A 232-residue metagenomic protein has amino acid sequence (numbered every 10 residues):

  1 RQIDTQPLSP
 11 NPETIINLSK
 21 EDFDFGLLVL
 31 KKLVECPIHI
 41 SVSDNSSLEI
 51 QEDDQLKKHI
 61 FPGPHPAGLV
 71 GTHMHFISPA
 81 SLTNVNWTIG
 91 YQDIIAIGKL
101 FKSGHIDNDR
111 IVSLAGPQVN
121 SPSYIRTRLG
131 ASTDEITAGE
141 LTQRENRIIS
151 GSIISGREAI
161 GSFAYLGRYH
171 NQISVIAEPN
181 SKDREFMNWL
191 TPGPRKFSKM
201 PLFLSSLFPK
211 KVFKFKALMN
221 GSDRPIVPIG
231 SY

Functional and structural regions predicted by a protein language model:
R1-Y232: Buried, small/hydrophobic-residue-enriched core segments of structured protein domains
